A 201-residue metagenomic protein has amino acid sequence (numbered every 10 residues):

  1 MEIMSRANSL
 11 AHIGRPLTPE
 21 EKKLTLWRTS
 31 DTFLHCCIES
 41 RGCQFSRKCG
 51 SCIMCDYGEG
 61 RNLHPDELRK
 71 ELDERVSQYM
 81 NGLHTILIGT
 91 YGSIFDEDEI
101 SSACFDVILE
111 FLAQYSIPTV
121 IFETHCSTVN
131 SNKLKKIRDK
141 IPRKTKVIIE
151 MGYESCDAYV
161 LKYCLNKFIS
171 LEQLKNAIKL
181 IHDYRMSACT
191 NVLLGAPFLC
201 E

Functional and structural regions predicted by a protein language model:
M1-E20: Short, Gly/Pro- and small/polar-rich lid/capping loops
R15-P19, K23-K70: Canonical Radical SAM [4Fe-4S] cluster-binding loop centered on the CxxxCxxC motif and its immediate flanking residues
R28, Q78-N81, H182: Short glycine/proline-enriched loop/turn "hinge" motifs that connect secondary-structure elements and lie
S46, G152-C156, G195: Glycine-centered small-residue hotspots that permit tight backbone geometry or close packing
D56-E71, R75, Y79-S102, L112-N130 (+2 more regions): Core AdoMet radical
D98-D106, N130-I141: Distinct, well-ordered alpha-helical segments
L112, I137-R143, K175-H182: Surface-exposed amphipathic alpha-helices with a cationic face
E172-E201: Conserved C-terminal portion of the radical SAM core fold that forms the substrate/S-adenosylmethionine-binding
